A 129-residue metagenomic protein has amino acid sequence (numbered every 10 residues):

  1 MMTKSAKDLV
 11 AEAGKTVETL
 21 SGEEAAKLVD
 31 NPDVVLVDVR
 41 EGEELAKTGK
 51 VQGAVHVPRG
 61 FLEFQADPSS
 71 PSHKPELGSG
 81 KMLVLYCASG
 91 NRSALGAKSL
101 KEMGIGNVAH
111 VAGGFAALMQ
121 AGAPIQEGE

Functional and structural regions predicted by a protein language model:
M1-V34, G42-V84, N91-E129: Rhodanese-like catalytic fold shared by cysteine-dependent sulfurtransferases and DSP/PTP-type phosphatases
V37: Active-site flanking residues adjacent to catalytic metal/cofactor-binding acidic residues
